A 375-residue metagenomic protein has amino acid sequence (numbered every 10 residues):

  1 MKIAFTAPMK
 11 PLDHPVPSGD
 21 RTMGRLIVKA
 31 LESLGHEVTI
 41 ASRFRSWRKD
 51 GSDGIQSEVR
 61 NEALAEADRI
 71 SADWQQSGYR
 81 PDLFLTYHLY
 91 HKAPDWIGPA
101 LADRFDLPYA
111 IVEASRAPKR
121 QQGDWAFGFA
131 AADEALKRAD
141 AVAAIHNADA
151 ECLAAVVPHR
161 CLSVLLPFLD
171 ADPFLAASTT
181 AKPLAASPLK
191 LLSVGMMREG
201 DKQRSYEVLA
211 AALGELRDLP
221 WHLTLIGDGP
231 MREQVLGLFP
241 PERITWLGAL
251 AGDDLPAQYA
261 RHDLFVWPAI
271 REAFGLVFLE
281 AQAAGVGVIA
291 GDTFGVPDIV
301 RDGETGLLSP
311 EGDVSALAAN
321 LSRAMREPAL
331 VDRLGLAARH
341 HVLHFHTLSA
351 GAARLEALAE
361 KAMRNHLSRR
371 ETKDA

Functional and structural regions predicted by a protein language model:
D133, K137-A177, K190-V194: Donor nucleotide-sugar binding/catalytic pocket of nucleotide-sugar-dependent glycosyltransferases
A154, L169-S187, K202-R204, D254-A257: Acidic anion/phosphate-binding donor-loop and adjacent secondary structure in glycosyltransferase catalytic cores
P183-R204, A210-G214, T224: Conserved donor-binding/catalytic core segment of Leloir-type glycosyltransferases
E233-D253: Nucleotide-activated donor-binding/catalytic signature segment of Leloir-type glycosyltransferases, i.e., the conserved
A249-L250, A257-H262: Short alpha-helical donor nucleotide-sugar binding micro-motif in glycosyltransferases
I270: Aromatic "clamp/platform" in nucleotide-sugar-dependent glycosyltransferases that forms part of the donor/acceptor
G287-A290: Short hydrophobic beta-strand element within catalytic cores of glycosyltransferases and related nucleotide-activated
D302-G303, L307-V314, R323-A329: Conserved acidic donor-binding segment of nucleotide-sugar-dependent glycosyltransferases
